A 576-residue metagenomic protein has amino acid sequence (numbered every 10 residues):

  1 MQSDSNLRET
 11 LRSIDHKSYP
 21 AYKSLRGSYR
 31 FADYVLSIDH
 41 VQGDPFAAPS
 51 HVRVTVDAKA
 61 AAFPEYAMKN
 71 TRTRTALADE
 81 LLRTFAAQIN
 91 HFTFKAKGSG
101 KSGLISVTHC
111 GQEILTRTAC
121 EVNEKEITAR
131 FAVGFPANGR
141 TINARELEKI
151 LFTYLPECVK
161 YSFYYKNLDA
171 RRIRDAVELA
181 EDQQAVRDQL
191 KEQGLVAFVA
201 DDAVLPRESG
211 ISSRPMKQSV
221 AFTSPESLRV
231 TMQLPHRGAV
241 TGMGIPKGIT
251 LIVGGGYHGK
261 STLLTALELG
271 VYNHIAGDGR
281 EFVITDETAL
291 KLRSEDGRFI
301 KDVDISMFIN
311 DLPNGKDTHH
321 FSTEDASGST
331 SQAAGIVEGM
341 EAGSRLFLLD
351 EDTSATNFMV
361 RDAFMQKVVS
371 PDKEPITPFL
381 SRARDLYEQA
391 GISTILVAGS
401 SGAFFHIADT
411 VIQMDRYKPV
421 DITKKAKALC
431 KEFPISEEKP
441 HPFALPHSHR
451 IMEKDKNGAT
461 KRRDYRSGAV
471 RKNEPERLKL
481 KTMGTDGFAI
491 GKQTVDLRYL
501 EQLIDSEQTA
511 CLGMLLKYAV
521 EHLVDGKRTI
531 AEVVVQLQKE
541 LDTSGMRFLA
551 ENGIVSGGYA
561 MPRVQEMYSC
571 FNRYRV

Functional and structural regions predicted by a protein language model:
M1-A185, Q189-G194, L205: N-terminal accessory targeting/assembly segments
Y164-V220, L290-K291, G297, K316-H320 (+1 more regions): Long, charge-dense accessory insertions within large macromolecular proteins
P206-T241, A276, I284-A289, R293-I300 (+1 more regions): N-terminal pre-Walker A segment at the start of P-loop NTPase domains
V240-Y272: Glycine-rich phosphate-binding P-loop
R298, F308-S329, V360-I376: Flexible beta-alpha connector loops of hexameric P-loop NTPases
H320-S354: Phosphate-binding/switch loop-helix module in NTP-utilizing enzymes
M340-A383, Y387-E388, V397-A428: Conserved P-loop NTPase nucleotide-binding/switch module
E388-G391, V397-V576: Conserved NTP phosphate-binding and transfer environment spanning the P-loop NTPase/kinase superfamily
